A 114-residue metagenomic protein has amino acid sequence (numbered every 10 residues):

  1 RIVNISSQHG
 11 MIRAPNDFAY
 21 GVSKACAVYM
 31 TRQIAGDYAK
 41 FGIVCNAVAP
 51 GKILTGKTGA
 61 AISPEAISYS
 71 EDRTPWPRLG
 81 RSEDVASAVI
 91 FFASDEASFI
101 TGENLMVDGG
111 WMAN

Functional and structural regions predicted by a protein language model:
S7: Residue(s) in the substrate-gating loop at a strand-loop-helix junction that position the organic substrate next
M11, A49-A60: Short, flexible catalytic-loop segment of classical short-chain dehydrogenase/reductase
I12, V89-I90, T101-N114: Short C-terminal tail/terminal secondary-structure segment of NAD(P)H-dependent dehydrogenase/reductase domains
S23, T31: Active-site helix of classical SDR
G36-K40, S98: Alpha-helical segment proximal to the catalytic Tyr-Lys
V44-L54, A93, M106-D108: Conserved SDR Rossmann-fold cofactor-binding beta-strand/turn motif
A60-T74, L79: A short C-terminal helix-loop "cap" of Rossmann-like NAD(P)-dependent dehydrogenase/epimerase domains
T74-V85, E96: A conserved structural motif in NAD(P)-dependent oxidoreductases
